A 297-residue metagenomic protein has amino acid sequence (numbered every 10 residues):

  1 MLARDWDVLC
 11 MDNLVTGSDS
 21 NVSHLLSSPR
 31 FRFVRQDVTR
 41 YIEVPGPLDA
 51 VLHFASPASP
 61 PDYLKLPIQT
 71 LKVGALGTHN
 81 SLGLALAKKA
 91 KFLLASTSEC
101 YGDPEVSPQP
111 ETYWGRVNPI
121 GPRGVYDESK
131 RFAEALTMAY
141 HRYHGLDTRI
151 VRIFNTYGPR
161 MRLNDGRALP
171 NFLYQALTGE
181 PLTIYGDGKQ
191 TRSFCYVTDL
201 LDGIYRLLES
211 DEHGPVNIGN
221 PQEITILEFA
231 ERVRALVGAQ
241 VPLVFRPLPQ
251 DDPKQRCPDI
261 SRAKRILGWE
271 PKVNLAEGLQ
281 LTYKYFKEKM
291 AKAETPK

Functional and structural regions predicted by a protein language model:
M1-T156, A176, T198-I204, L208 (+5 more regions): N-terminal Rossmann-like NAD(P)+-binding domain of SDR-like oxidoreductases, especially those catalyzing
A3, Q36, N80, N155 (+3 more regions): C-terminal substrate-binding subdomain of Rossmann-fold SDR/epimerase-dehydratase oxidoreductases
L14, V73, E128-S129, N164 (+3 more regions): Residues that cap or flank secondary-structure elements
K65-L66, R160-N164: Short, solvent-exposed loop/turn segments at secondary-structure boundaries
S107, L163-N171: A glycine/serine/threonine-rich, flexible loop-to-helix segment that serves as the NAD(P) cofactor-binding "lid"
V125, A133, D165, I226 (+1 more regions): Conserved donor sugar-nucleotide recognition element shared by glycan-biosynthetic enzymes
